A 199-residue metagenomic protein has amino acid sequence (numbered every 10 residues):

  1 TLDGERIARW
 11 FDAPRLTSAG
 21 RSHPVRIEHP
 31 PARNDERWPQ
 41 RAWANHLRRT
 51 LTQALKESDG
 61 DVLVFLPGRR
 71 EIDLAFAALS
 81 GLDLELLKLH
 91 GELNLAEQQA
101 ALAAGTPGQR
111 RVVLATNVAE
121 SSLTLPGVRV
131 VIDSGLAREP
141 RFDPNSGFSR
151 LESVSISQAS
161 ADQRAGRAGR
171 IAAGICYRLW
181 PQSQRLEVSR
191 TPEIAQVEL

Functional and structural regions predicted by a protein language model:
T1-L199: P-loop NTPase motor module signature
